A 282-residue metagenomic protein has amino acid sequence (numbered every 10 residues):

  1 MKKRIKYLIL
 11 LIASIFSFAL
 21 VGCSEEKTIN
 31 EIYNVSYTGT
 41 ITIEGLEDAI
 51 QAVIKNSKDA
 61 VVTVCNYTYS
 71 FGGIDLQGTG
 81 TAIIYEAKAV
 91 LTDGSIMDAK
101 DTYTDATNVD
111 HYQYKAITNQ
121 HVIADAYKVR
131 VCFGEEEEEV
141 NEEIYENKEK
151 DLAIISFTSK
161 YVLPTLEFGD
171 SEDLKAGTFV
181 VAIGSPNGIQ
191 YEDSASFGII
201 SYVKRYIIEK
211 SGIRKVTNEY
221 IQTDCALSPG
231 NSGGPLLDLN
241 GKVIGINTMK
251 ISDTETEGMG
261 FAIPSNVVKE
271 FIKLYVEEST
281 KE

Functional and structural regions predicted by a protein language model:
K2-I9: Bacterial N-terminal signal peptides that target proteins for export
A19-G22: C-terminal motif of bacterial Sec signal peptides marking the signal peptidase cleavage site
E26-K27, Y37, I41, A49-I54 (+2 more regions): C-terminal cap/linker of serine protease catalytic domains
Y37-G45, A60-V61, K88-D98, N108-Q190 (+2 more regions): Conserved active-site neighborhood of the chymotrypsin/trypsin-like protease fold
I43-A52, T68-Q113, E137-V140, E167 (+3 more regions): A conserved glycine-rich beta-strand in the N-terminal activation segment of trypsin-fold
V62-V64, A82, Y114, T118 (+10 more regions): Terminal peptide-recognition signature
F71-Q77, Y145-D151, I189-Y191, V203-I221 (+2 more regions): Gly/Ser-enriched beta-turn/beta-hairpin loop segments
F157-T165, S196-I272: Active-site region of chymotrypsin-like
